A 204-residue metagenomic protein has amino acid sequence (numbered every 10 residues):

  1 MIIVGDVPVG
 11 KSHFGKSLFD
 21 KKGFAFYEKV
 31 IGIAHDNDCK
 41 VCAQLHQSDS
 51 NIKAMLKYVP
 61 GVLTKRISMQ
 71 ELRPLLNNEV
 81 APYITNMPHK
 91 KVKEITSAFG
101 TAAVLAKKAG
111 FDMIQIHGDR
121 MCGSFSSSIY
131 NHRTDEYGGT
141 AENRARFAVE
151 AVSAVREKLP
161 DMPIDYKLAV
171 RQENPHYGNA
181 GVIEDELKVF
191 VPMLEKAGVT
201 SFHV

Functional and structural regions predicted by a protein language model:
M1, D38-Q44, D112-Q115, P163-K167 (+1 more regions): Structural preference for beta-strand elements that scaffold enzyme active sites
I3-F26, L45-Y58, Q115-E142, E173 (+2 more regions): Glycine-rich, proline-tolerant flexible connector loops at the mouths of alpha/beta enzymes
K16-C42, I129-Y166, V170: Alpha-helix-loop-beta-strand connector modules within alpha/beta enzyme cores
F19-E28, A54-I67, L168-P192: Short, electropositive alpha-helical surface patch
H35, K40, H46-A109: Non-globular sequence segments
G61-L76, I84-M87, H132-A151, E184-P192: Acidic, His- and aromatic-enriched active-site or binding-groove loops in soluble protein domains that engage sugars
K93-G100, V104-K108, E136-E150, V170-V189: Active-site glycine- and acidic-residue-rich loops that bind and position anionic ligands or nucleotide-like cofactors
L187-V204: Glycine/Thr-rich beta-alpha phosphate-binding loop at enzyme active sites
